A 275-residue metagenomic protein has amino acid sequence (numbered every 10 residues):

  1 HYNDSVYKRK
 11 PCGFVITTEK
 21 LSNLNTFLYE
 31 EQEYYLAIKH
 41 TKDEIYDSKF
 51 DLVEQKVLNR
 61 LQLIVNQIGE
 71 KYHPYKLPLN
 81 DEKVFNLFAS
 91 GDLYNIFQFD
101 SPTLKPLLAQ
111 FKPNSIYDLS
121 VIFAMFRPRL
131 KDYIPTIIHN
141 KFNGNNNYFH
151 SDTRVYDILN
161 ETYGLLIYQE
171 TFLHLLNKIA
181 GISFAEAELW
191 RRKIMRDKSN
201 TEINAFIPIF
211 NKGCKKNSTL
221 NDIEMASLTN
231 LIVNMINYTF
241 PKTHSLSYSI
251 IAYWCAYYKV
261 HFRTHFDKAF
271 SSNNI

Functional and structural regions predicted by a protein language model:
H1-I275: Noncatalytic, beta-rich nucleic-acid-contacting surfaces in large DNA/RNA-processing enzymes
